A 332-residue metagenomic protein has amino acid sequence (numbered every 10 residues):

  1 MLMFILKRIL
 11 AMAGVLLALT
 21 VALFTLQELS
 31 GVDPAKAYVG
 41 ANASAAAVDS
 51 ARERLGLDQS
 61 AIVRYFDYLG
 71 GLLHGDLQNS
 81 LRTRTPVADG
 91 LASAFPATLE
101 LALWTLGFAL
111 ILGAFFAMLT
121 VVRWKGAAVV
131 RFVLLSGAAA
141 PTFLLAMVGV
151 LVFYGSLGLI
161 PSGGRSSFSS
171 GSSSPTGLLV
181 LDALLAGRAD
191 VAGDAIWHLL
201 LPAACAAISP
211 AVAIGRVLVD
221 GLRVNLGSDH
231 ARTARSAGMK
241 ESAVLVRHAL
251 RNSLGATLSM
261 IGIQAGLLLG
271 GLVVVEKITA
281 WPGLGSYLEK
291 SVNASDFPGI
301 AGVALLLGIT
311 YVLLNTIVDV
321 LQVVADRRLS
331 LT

Functional and structural regions predicted by a protein language model:
L2-M3, L19, F95-A127, T142 (+1 more regions): Alpha-helical transmembrane segments of integral membrane proteins, especially multi-pass inner/plasma-membrane
L6-V15: N-terminal signal-anchor/signal peptide hydrophobic helix marking the start of the first transmembrane segment
M12, A94, T98, F132-L135 (+2 more regions): Residue-level signal for discrete positions within transmembrane alpha-helices of multi-pass small-molecule
V15-V63, F153-V191: Hydrophobic alpha-helical transmembrane segments of membrane transport/permease proteins and related membrane-embedded
F24, E28-V32, K36, A117-K125 (+4 more regions): Transmembrane helix-loop junctions in multipass membrane proteins, especially transporters and channels
D58-A114: An internal, D/E-rich "acidic patch" concept
F115-L119, R123-L179: Hydrophobic alpha-helical segments embedded in or immediately adjacent to the lipid bilayer of multipass inner-membrane
